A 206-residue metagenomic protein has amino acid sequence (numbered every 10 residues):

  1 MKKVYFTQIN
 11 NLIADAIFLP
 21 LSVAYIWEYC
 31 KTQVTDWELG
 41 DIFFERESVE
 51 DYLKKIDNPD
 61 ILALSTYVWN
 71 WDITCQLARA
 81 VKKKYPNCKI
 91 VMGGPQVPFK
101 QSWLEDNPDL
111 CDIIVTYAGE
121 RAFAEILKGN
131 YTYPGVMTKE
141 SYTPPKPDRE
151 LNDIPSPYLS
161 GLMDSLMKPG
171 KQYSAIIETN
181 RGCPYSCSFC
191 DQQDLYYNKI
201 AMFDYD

Functional and structural regions predicted by a protein language model:
M1-K3, Q172-Y173: A short, charged/proline- and glycine-enriched loop that marks the coil->beta-strand transition at the N-terminal
K2, Y29-C30, V34-P147: Glycine-rich beta-alpha loop elements in corrinoid/cobalamin-binding modules across cobalamin-dependent enzymes
F6, L12, I42, P59-N70 (+2 more regions): Core AdoMet radical
L12, Y29, W69, F99 (+4 more regions): Tryptophan-centric aromatic hotspots in well-structured domains and transmembrane helices
I13-A14, Q101, Y185: Flexible glycine/acidic-rich beta-alpha junction loops that bind and position SAM and/or redox cofactors in anaerobic
I13-V23: Glycine- and acidic-residue-enriched helix-capping/strand-helix junction motifs
D15, P145-R149, A175-E178: Accessory C-terminal segments flanking Radical SAM cores
N152-D206: Radical SAM [4Fe-4S] cluster-binding motif and immediate context
